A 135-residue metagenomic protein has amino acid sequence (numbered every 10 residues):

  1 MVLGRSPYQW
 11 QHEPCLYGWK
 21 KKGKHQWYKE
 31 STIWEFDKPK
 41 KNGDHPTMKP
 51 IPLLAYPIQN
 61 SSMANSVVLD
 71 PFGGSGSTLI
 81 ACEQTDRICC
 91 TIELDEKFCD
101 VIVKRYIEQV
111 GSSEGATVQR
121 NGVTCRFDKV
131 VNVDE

Functional and structural regions predicted by a protein language model:
M1-C99: Core catalytic lobe of class I
V103-E135: S-adenosyl-L-methionine
